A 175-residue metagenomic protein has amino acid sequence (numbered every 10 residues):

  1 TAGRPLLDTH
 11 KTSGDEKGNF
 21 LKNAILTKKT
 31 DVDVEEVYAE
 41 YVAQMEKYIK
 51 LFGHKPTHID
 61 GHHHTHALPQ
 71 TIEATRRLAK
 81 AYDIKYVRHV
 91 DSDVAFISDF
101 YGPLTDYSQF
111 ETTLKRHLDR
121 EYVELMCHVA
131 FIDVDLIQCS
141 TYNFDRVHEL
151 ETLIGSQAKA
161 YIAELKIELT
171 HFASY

Functional and structural regions predicted by a protein language model:
T1-F52, H58, H66-Y175: Terminal accessory/targeting
H63: Active-site histidine-anchored catalytic micro-motif
